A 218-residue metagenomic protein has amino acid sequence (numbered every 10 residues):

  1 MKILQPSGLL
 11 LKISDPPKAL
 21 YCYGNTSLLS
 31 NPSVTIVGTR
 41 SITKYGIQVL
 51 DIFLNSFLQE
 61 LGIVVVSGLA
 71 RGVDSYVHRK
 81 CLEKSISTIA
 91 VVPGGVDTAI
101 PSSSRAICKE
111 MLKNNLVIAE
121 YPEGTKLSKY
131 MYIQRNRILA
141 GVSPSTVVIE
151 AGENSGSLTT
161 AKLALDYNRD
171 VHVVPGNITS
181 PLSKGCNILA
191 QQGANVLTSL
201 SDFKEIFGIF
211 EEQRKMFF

Functional and structural regions predicted by a protein language model:
K2-F218: Glycine-biased, small-residue-rich flexible motifs in mid-sequence functional cores and linkers
